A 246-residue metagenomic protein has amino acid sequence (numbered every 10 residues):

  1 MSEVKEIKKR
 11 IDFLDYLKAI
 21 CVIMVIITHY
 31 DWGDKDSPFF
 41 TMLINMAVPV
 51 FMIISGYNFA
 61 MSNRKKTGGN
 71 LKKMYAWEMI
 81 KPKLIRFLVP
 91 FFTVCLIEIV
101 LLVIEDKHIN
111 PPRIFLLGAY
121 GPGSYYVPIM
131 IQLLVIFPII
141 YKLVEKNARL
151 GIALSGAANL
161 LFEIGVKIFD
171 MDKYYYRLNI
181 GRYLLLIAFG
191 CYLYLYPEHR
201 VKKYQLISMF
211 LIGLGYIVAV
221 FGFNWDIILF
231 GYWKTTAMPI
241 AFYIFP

Functional and structural regions predicted by a protein language model:
M1-I164, K203: Membrane-cytosol interface segments of multi-pass membrane proteins, especially ER/Golgi lipid-handling enzymes
W32-F39, L116-Y120, V166-R177, G222-Y232: Membrane-interface helix caps and helix-loop-helix hairpins in membrane proteins
F39-M42, A148-I152, R177-I180, K202-L206 (+1 more regions): Short, aromatic-rich membrane-interface segments at the entry and exit of alpha-helical transmembrane domains
V48-R64, Y126-P138, G165-K202, W233-P246: Specific transmembrane alpha-helix
P90-I97, S155-F162, R182-L185, S208-F221: Alpha-helical transmembrane segments of multi-pass integral membrane proteins
E105-D106, N147, D170, Y196 (+2 more regions): Short, flexible coil/linker elements and helix-boundary hinge sites characteristic of intrinsically disordered
R200-P246: Alpha-helical transmembrane segments and terminal signal-anchor/GPI-anchor hydrophobic tails, characterized by long
